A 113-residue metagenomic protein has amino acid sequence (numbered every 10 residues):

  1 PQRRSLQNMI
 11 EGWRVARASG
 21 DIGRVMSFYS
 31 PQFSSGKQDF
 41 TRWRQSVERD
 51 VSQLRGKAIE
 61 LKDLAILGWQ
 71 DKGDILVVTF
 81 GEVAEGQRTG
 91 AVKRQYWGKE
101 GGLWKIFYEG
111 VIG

Functional and structural regions predicted by a protein language model:
P1, G90-G113: Short beta-strand edge/turn micro-motifs at domain boundaries
P1-I22, S27: Short, low-complexity N-terminal intrinsically disordered segments enriched in polar/charged residues
S5, Q45-R94, I112: Surface-exposed, charged secondary-structure patches
R24, G36-K37, Q87: Short, solvent-exposed loop/turn elements at domain surfaces
S27-F28, S46: Generic alpha-helical secondary-structure signal
F28-T41: A short gly/proline-enriched turn/hairpin at secondary-structure junctions
